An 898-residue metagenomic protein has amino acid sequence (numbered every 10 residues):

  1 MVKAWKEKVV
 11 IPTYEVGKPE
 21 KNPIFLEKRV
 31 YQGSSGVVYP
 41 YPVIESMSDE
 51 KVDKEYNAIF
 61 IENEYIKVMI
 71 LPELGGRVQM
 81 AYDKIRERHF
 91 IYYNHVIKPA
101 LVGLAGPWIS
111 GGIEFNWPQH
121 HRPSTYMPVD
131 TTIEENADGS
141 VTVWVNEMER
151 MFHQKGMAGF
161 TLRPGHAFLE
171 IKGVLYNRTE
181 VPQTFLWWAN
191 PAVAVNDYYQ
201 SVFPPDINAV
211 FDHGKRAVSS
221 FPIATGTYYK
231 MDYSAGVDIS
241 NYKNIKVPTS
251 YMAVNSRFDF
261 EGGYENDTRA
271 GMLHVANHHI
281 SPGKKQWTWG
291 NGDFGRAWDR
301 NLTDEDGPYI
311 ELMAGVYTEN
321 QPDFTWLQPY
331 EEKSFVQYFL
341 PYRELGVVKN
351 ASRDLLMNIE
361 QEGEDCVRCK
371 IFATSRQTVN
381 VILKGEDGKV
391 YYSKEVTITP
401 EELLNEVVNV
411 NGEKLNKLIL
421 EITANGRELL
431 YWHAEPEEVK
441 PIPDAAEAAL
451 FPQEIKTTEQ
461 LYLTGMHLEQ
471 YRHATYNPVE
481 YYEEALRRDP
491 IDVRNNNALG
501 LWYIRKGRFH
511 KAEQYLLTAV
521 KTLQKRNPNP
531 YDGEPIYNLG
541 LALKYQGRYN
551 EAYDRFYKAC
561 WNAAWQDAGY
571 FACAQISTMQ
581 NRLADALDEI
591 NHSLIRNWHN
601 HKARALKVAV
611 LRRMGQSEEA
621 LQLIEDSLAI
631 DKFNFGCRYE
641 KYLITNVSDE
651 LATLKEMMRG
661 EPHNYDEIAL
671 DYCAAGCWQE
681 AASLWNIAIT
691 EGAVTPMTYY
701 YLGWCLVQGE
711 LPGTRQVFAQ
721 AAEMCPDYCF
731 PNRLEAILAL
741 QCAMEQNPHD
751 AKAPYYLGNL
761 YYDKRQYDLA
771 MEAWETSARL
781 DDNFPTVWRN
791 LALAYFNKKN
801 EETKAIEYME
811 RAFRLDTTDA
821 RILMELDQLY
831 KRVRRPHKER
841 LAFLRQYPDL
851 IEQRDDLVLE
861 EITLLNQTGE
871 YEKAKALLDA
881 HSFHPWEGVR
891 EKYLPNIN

Functional and structural regions predicted by a protein language model:
V2, E7-P23, I59, M69 (+5 more regions): A contiguous, surface-exposed recognition patch within enzymatic or periplasmic domains that forms
P23-K54, A58-E62, I109-F168, R296-T325 (+1 more regions): Extended, loop-rich substrate-binding clefts of extracytoplasmic carbohydrate-active enzymes
V347-K456, F633-Y639, L643-T653, Q708-E735: Long, contiguous interaction/recruitment modules in multidomain scaffold/adaptor proteins
M466-H467, L501, L541, Q575 (+8 more regions): Residue-level recognition of tetratricopeptide repeat
P478, A512, A552, A586 (+8 more regions): Single-residue signature of alpha-solenoid repeat helices
N495, P528-N529, P535, G569 (+10 more regions): TPR alpha-solenoid repeat register
